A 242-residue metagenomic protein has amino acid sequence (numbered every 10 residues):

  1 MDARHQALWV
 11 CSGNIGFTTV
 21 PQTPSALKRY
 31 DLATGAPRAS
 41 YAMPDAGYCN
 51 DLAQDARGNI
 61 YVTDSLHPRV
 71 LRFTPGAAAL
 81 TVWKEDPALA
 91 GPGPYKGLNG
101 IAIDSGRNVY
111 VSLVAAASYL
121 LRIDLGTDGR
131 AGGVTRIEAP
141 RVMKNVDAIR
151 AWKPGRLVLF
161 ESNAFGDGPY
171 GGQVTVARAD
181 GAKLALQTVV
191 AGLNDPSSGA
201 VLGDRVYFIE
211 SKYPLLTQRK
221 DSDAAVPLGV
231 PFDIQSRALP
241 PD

Functional and structural regions predicted by a protein language model:
M1-S12, G16, M43-I60, L89-V109 (+2 more regions): Beta-rich, blade/repeat-based domains predominating in secreted/periplasmic proteins but also intracellular
G13-I15, S65-H67, P75, G106 (+3 more regions): Short loop/turn segments immediately following the C-termini of beta-strands
F17-S25, S65-L66, V114-S118, G166-G172 (+2 more regions): Short, solvent-exposed loop/turn segments at conserved positions within beta-propeller repeat blades
P21-N59, T63, H67, E85-A88: Asp-box/WD-like beta-propeller blade repeats and closely related beta-sheet repeat scaffolds
L27-R29, V70, L80, L120-R122 (+3 more regions): Hydrophobic beta-strand positions in blades of beta-propellers and related beta-sheet-rich domains
D31-A36, T74-A78, D124-G129, R178-A182 (+1 more regions): Short loop/turn segments that connect beta-strands within beta-propeller blades
A36-A42, A79-G93, G132-A139, L184-V189: A short beta-strand motif characteristic of beta-propeller blades
A200-D242: Blade-level signature of beta-propeller repeat domains, shared across WD40, Kelch, NHL, RCC1 and BNR/Asp-box propellers
